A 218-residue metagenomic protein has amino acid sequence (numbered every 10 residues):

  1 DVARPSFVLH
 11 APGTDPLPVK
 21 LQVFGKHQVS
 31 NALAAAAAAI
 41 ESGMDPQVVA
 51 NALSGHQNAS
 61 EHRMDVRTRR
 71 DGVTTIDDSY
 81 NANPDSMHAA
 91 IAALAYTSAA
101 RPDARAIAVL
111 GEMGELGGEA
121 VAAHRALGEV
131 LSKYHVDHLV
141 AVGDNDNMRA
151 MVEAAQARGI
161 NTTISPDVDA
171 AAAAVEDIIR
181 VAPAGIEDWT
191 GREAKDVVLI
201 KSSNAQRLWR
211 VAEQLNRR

Functional and structural regions predicted by a protein language model:
V2, G13-P18, Q22-H27, L33-R218: ATP-dependent carboxylate-amine ligase
P5-A11: Short polybasic amphipathic segments
